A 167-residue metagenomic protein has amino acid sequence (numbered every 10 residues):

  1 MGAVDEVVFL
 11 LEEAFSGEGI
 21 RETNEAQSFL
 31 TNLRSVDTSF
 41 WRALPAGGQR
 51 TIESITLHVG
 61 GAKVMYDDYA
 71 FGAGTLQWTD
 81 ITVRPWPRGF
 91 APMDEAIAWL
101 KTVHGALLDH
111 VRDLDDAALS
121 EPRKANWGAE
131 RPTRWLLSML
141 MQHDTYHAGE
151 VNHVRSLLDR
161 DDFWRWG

Functional and structural regions predicted by a protein language model:
M1-L33, T38-R84, K124-G167: Short, contiguous alpha-helical
P85-K124, P132-H143: Acidic/histidine-rich alpha-helical segments that form the ligand environment of transition-metal centers
